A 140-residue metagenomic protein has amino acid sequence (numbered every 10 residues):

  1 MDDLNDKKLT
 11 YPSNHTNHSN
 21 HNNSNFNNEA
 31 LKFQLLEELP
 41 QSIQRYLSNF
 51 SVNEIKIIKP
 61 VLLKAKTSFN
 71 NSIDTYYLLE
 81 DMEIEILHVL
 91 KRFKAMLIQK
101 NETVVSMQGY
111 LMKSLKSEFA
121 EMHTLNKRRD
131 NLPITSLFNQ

Functional and structural regions predicted by a protein language model:
M1-K64: Charged low-complexity intrinsically disordered patches
F50, A65-K66, S114-F119: Generic structural signal for hydrophobic core residues of well-folded globular domains
P60-F69, I86: Generic hydrophobic, helix-prone segments enriched in Leu/Val/Ile
S68-Y77: Boundary/linker elements of alpha-helical solenoid repeat scaffolds
Y77-Q140: Short, cationic/aromatic linear interface patches that serve as DNA/RNA-contacting surfaces or protein-partner docking
